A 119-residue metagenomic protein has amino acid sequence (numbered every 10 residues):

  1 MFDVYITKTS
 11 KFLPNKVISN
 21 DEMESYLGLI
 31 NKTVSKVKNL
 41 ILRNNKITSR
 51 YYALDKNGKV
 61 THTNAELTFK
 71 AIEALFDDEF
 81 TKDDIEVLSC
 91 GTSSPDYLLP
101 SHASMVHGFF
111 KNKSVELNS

Functional and structural regions predicted by a protein language model:
M1-E86: Conserved active-site "lid/cap" helical segment
N44, T48-Y52, K59-H62, S93-S119: Conserved catalytic cysteine-centered active-site region of acyl-thioester-dependent Claisen-condensing enzymes
E86-S93: Short glycine-rich or small-residue beta-strand-to-loop segments that form or flank ligand, phosphate, metal/Fe-S
